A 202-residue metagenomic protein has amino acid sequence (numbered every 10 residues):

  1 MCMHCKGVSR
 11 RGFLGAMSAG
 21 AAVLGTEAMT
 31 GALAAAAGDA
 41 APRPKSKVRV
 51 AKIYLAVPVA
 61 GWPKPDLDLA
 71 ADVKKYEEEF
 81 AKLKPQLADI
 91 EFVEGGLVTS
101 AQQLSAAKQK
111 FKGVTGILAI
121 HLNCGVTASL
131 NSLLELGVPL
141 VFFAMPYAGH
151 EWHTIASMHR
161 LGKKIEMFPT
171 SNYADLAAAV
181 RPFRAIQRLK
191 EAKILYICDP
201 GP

Functional and structural regions predicted by a protein language model:
C2-G7, R11-A36: N-terminal export signals
C2-V8, A35-A40, Q187-R188, L195-G201: Extended, histidine- and acidic-residue-enriched regions that form the cofactor-binding/catalytic faces
E27-Y54, G61-D66: C-terminal segment of N-terminal export signals and the immediately downstream linker at the start of the mature
P42-S46, F92-L97: Short acidic/polar alpha-helix capping motifs at helix-coil junctions
V59-Y76, P202: Glycine- and acidic-residue-enriched helix-capping/strand-helix junction motifs
D72, E79, A107-K110: Charge-rich, solvent-exposed alpha-helical interaction surfaces
E77-G96: Short beta-strand elements in bilobed, periplasmic/extracellular small-molecule ligand-binding domains
T99-P202: Cofactor- and metal-binding active-site motifs of prokaryotic enzymes that mediate redox/radical or nucleophilic
